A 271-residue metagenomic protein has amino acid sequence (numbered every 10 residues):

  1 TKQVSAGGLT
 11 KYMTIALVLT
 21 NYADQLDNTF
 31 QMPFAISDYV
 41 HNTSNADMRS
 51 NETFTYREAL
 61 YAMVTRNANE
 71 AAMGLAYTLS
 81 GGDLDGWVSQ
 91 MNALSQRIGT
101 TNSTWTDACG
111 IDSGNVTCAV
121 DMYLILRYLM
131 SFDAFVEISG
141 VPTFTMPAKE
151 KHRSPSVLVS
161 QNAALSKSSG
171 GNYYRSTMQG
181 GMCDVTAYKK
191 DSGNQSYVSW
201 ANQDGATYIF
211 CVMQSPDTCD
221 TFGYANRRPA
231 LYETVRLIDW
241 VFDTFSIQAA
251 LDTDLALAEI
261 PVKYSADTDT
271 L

Functional and structural regions predicted by a protein language model:
T1-V120, L124-D133: Active-site-adjacent loops and short helices of periplasmic peptidoglycan-processing enzymes
T100-T101, S113-T117, D121, L126-L271: Domain-terminus/edge residues, biased toward the C-terminal soluble/receptor-binding domains of extracytoplasmic
